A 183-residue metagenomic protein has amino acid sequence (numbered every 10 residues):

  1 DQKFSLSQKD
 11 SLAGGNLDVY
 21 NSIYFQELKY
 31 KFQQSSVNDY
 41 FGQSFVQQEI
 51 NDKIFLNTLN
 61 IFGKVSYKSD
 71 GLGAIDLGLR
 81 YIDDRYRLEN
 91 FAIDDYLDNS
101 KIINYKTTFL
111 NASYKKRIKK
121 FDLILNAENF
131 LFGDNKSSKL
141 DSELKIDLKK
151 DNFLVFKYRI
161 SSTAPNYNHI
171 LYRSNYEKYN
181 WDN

Functional and structural regions predicted by a protein language model:
D1, D151-N183: Outer-membrane beta-barrel translocator/channel fold
Q2-D10, I61-Y67, L110-K116, S142-I146 (+1 more regions): Residues on the lipid-exposed face of transmembrane beta-strands in outer-membrane beta-barrel proteins
L6-L17, K68-A74, K119-K120, K149-D151: Short loop/turn motifs that connect adjacent beta-strands in outer-membrane beta-barrel proteins
S7-K9, Y24-K31, I82-Y86, F130-D134 (+1 more regions): Structural signature of outer-membrane beta-barrel domains
G15-I23, G73-L77, L123-L125, L154-F156: Transmembrane beta-strands of outer-membrane beta-barrel proteins
K31-N38, R87-D95, K136-S142, Y167-N175: Outer-membrane beta-barrel translocator domains and adjoining extracellular loop/strand segments of Gram-negative
E49-N57, D98-K106, F132-K136, K145-D147 (+1 more regions): Replace "Gram-negative outer membrane beta-barrel proteins" with "bacterial and organellar outer membrane beta-barrel
K120-G133: Transmembrane beta-strand segments that form the barrel wall of outer-membrane beta-barrel proteins
